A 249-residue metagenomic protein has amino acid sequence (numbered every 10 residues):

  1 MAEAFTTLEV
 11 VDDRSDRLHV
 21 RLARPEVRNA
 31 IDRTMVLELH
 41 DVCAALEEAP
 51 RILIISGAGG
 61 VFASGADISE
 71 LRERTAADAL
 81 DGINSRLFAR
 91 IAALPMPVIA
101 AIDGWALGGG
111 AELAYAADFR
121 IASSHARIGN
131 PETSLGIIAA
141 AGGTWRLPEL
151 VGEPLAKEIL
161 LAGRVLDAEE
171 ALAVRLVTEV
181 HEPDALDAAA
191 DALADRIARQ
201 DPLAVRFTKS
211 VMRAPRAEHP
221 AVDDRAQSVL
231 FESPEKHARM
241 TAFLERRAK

Functional and structural regions predicted by a protein language model:
M1-A58, A89: Conserved CoA-thioester-binding segment of acyl-CoA-metabolizing enzymes
M1-S15, L46, G163, D167-E169 (+2 more regions): C-terminal alpha-helix plus adjacent terminal tail
A4-L8, A89-P202: Crotonase-fold acyl-CoA enzyme core
V20, R24, L39, I55 (+6 more regions): Terminal peptide-recognition signature
A30-R33, S64, E73, L161 (+2 more regions): Phosphate-coordinating loops and pocket residues in cytosolic domains that bind phosphorylated ligands
M35-E38, I83, L186, D223: Hydrophobic alpha-helical membrane-association signature
L37, A49, G57-R90, A106 (+2 more regions): Glycine- (often His-adjacent) and acidic-residue-rich active-site loop that binds/positions the CoA thioester
I55, I68, N84, F88 (+5 more regions): A general structural signal for well-ordered alpha-helical segments in protein cores
